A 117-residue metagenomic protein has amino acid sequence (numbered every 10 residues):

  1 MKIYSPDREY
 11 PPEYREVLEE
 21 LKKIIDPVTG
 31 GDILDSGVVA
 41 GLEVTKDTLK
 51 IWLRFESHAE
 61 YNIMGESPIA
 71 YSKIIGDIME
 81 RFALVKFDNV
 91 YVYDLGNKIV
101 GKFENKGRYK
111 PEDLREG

Functional and structural regions predicted by a protein language model:
M1-K23: N-terminal presequence-like segments and adjacent domain-start helices
M1-R8, V39-E43, D47, R115-G117: Short N-terminal secondary-structure initiator segments
K2-P6, I51-N62, G107-K110: Short, hydrophobic beta-strand segments
Y14-V17, E56-N89: Short, non-transmembrane amphipathic alpha-helical segments
I24-S36, F82-D88: Short secondary-structure junctions
G30-E56: Short edge beta-strands and adjacent turn/loop segments
V90-G117: Polar/charged, Gly/Pro-rich intrinsically disordered segments
